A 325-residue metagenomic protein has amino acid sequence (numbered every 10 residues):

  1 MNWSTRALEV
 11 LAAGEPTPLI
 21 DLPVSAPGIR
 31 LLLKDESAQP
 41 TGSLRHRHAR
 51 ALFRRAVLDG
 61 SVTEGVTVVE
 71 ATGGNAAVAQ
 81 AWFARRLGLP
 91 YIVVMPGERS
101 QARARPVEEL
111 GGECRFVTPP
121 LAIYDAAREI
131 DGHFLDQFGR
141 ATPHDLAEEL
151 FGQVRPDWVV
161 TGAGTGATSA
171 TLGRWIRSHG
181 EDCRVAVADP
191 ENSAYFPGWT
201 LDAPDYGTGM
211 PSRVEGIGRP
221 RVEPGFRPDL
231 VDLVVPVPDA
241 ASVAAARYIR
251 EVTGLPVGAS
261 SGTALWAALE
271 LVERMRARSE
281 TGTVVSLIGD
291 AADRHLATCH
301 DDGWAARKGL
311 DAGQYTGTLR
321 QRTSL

Functional and structural regions predicted by a protein language model:
M1-L325: PLP-dependent amino-acid enzyme catalytic core
